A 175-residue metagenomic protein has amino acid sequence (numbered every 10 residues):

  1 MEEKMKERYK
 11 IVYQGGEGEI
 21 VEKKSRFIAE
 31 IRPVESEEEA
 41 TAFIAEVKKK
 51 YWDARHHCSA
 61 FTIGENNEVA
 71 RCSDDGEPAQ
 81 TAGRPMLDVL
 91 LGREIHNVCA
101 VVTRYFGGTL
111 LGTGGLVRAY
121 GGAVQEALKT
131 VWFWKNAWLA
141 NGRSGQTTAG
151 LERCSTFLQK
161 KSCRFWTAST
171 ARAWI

Functional and structural regions predicted by a protein language model:
M1-T81: C-terminal regulatory domains involved in ligand/effector binding and gene-expression control
E30, C58-S59, N97-A100, R143: Structural motif
A40-F43, Y120, R153-F157: Hydrophobic side chains in well-ordered alpha-helices
W52-A54, E94, L158-R164: Short secondary-structure junctions
A82-K129: Active-site beta-strand/loop microenvironment that shapes enzyme catalytic pockets
F133-G150: Short glycine-/aliphatic-rich beta-strand segments at the starts of folded cytosolic domains
G145-F165: Short amphipathic alpha-helix segments
W166-I175: Non-DNA-binding regulatory cores of transcription-related proteins, predominantly C-terminal effector-binding
